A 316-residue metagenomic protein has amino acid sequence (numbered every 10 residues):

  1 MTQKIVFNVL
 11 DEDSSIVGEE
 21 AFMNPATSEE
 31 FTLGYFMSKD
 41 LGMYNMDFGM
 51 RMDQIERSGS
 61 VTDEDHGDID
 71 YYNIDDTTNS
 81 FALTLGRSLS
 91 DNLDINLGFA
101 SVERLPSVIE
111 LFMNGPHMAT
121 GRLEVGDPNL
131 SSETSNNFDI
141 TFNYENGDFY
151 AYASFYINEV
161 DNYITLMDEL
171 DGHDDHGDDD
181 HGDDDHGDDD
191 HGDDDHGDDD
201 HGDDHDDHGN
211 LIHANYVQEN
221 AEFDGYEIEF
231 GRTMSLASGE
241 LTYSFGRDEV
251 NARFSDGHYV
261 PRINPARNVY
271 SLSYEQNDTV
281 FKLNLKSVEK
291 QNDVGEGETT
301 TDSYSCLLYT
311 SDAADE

Functional and structural regions predicted by a protein language model:
M1-N96, A100, E145, Y152-F155 (+2 more regions): Face-selective signature of the C-terminal outer-membrane beta-barrel domain
V9-S15, L41-M43, M52-S58, F99-L105 (+6 more regions): Transmembrane beta-strands of outer-membrane beta-barrel pores
S15-F22, S58-G67, I109-N114, G121-L123 (+3 more regions): Outer-membrane beta-barrel translocator domains and adjoining extracellular loop/strand segments of Gram-negative
A21-E29, D68-T77, P128-T134, Y216-F223 (+2 more regions): Replace "Gram-negative outer membrane beta-barrel proteins" with "bacterial and organellar outer membrane beta-barrel
S88, D94-A100, P106-E110, S131-D178 (+3 more regions): Membrane-embedded beta-barrel scaffold of Gram-negative outer-membrane proteins
Y156-V160, G177, H201-N292: Gram-negative outer-membrane beta-barrel transporters
D171-H186, T310: Long, compositionally biased low-complexity repeat segments characteristic of intrinsically disordered regions
Y309-D315: Conserved small/polar residues in nucleotide/adenosyl-binding loops
